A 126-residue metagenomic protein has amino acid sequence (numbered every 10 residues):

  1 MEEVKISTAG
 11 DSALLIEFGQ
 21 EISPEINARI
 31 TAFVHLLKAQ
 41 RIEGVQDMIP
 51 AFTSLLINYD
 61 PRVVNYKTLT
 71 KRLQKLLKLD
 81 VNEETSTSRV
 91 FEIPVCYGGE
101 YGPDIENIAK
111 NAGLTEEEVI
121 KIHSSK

Functional and structural regions predicted by a protein language model:
M1-K126: Conserved "landmark" site that anchors the functional core of diverse proteins
